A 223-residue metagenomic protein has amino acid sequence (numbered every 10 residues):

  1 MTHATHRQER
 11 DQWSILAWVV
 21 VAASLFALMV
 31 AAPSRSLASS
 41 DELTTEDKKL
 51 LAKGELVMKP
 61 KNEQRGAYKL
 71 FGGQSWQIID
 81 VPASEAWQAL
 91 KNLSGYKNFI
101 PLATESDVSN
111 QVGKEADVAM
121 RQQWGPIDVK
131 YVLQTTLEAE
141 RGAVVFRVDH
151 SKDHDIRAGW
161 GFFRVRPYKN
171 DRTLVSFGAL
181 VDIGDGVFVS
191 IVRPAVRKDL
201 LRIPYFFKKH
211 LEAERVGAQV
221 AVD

Functional and structural regions predicted by a protein language model:
M1-S14: N-terminal secretory signal peptides that target proteins for export/translocation
W18-A31: Bacterial N-terminal signal peptides
S36-Q111, R202, D223: Hydrophobic ligand-binding cavity/cleft-lining segments
S39-D41, D47-L50, W124-D171, L180: Hydrophobic-ligand binding "helix-grip"
M58-P60, E115-V118, G142-D149: Short Pro/Gly-enriched beta-strand edge/turn motifs at strand-loop
G72-Q77, A83-E85, H150-S151, V189-V196: Second-shell loop/turn segments in exported
A86-W87, Y96, T135, V175-F177: Hydrophobic pocket/interface hotspot
L174-S176, L180-D223: A conserved amphipathic terminal alpha-helix motif
